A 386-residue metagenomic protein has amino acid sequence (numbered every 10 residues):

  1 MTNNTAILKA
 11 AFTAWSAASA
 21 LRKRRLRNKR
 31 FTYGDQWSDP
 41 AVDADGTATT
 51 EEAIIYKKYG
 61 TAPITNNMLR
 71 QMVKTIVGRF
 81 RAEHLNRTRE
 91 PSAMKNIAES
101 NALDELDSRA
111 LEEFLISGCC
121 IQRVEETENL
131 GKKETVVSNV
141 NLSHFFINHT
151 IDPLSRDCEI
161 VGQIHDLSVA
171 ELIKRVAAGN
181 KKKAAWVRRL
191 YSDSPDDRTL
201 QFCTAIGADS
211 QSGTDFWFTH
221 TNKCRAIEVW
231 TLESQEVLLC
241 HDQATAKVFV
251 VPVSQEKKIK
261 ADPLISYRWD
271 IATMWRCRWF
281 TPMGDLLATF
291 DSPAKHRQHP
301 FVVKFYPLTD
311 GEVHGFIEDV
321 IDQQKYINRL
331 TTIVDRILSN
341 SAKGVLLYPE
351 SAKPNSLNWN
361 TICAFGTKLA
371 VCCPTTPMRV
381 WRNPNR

Functional and structural regions predicted by a protein language model:
M1-R386: Extended alpha-helical, oligomerization-prone segments that build pores/tubes and scaffolds
